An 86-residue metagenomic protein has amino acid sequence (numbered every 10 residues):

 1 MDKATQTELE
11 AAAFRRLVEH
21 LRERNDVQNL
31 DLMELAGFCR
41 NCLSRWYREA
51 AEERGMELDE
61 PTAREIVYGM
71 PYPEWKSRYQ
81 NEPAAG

Functional and structural regions predicted by a protein language model:
M1-G86: Domain-level signature for proteins that mediate thiol-based redox and metal-cofactor handling
